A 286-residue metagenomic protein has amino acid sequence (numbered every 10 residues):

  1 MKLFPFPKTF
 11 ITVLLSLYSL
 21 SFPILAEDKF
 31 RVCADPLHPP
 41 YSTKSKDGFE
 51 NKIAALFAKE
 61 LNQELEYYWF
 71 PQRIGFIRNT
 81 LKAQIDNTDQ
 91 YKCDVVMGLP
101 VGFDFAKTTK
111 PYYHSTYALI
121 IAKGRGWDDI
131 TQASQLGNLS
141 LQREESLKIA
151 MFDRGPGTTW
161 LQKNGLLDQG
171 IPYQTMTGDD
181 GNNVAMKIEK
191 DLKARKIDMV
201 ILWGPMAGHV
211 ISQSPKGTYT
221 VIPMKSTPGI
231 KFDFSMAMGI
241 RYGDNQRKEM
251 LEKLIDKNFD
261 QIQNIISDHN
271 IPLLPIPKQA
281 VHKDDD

Functional and structural regions predicted by a protein language model:
M1-I11: Bacterial N-terminal signal peptides that target proteins for export
F10-S21: Bacterial N-terminal signal peptides
P23-K46, Q135-K148, D286: Immediate post-signal peptide segment of exported/extracytoplasmic ligand-binding proteins
E27-L99, F103-D104, G178-N182, D268-P272: Extracytoplasmic small-molecule ligand-binding "clamshell" domains of the periplasmic binding protein/Venus flytrap
D35-H38, H114-A118, G126, S212-I255 (+1 more regions): Periplasmic-binding protein-like
N51-E60, K123-M151, G155-P156, P228-L273: Extended ligand-binding regions for polar small-molecule ligands
A54-E64, Y68, N138-E144, F152-N183 (+3 more regions): Ligand-binding cleft/hinge of the Venus flytrap
K59, E66-Q142, K216, T220-K231: Acidic, polar ligand-binding/catalytic clefts
